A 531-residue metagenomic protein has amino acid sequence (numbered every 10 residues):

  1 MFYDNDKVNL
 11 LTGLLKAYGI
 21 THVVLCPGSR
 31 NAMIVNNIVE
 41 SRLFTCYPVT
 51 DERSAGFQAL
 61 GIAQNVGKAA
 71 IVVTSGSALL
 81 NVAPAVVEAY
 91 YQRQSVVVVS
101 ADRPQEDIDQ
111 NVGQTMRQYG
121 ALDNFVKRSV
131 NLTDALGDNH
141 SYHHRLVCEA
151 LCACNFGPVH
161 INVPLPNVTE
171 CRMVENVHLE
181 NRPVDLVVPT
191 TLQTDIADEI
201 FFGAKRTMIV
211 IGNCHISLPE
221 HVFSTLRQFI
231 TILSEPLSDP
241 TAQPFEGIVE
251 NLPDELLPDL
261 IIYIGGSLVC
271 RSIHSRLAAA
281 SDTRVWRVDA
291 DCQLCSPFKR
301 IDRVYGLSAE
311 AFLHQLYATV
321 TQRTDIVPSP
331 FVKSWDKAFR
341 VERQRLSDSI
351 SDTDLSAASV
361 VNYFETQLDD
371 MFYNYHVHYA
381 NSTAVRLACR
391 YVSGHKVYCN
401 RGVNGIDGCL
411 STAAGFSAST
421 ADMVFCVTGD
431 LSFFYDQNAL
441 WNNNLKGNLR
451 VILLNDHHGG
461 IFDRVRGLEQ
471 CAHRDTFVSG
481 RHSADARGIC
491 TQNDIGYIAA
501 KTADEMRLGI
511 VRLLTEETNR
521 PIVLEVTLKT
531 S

Functional and structural regions predicted by a protein language model:
M1-F2, A278-N381, D485-I489, I495 (+1 more regions): Phosphate/pyrophosphate-binding active-site segments
M1-Y18, H143-F201: Cofactor-/ligand-binding subdomain signature composed of acidic, glycine-rich, tryptophan-containing flexible loops
Y3-P84: N-terminal cofactor/phosphate-binding cores enriched in small/glycine residues, especially glycine-rich loops such as
V8-L11, K16-G19, C26-R30, I34-V39 (+1 more regions): Active-site diphosphate/adenylate-binding microenvironment
H22, V66-T74, L79-N81, A89-V96 (+4 more regions): Structural signature of the thiamine diphosphate
Q64-N65, N81, I211-W286, G394-A421 (+2 more regions): Glycine-rich, anion-gripping cofactor-binding loops and their flanking helix/strand elements in enzyme active sites
A89, S100-V147, S234-A338, N443 (+3 more regions): Glycine-rich, acidic loop regions that bind phosphate or pyrophosphate groups
V99, E106-Y119, F125, R390-S531: Thiamine diphosphate
